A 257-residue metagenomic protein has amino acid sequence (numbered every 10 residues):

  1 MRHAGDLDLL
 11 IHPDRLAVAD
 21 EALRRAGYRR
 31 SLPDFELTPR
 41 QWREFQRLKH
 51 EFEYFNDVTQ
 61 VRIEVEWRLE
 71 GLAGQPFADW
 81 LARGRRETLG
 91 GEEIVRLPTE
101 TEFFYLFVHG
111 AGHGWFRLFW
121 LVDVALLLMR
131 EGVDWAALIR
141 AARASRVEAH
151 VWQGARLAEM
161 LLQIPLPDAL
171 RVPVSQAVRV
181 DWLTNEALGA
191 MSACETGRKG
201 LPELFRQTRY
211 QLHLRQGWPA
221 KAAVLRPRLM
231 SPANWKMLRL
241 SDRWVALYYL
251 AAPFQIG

Functional and structural regions predicted by a protein language model:
M1-G5, I11-G257: Conserved NTP-donor binding/palm subdomain of two-metal-ion nucleotidyltransferases/polymerases, i.e., the charged
